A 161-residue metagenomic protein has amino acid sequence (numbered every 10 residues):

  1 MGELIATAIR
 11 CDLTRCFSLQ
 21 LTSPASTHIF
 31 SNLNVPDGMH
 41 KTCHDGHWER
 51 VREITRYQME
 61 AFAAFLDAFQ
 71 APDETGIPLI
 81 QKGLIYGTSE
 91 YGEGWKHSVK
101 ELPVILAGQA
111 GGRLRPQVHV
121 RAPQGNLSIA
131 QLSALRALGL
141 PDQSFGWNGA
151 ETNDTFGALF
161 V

Functional and structural regions predicted by a protein language model:
M1-V161: Ligand-binding pockets and gating/stacking loops
